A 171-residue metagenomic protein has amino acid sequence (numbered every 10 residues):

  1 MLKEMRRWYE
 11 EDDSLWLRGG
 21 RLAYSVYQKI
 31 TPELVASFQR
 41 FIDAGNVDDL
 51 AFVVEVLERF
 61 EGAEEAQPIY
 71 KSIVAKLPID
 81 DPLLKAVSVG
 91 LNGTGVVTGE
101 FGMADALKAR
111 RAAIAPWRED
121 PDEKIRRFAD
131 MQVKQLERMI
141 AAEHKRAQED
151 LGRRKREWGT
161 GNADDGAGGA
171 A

Functional and structural regions predicted by a protein language model:
M1-A171: Non-catalytic all-alpha helical scaffold/repeat segments
